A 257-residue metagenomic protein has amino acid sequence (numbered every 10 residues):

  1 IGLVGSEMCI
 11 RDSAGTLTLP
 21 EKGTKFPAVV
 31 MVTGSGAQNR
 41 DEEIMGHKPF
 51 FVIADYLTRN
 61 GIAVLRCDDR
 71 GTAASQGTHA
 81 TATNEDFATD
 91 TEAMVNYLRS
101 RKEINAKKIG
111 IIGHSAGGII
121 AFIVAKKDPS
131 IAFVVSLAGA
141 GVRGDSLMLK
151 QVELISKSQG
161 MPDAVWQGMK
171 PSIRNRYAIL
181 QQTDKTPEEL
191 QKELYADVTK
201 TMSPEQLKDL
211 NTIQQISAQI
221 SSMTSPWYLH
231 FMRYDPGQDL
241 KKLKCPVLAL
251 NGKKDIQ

Functional and structural regions predicted by a protein language model:
I1-G5, I10: Single conserved hydrophobic/aromatic residue that forms the stacking wall/gate of nucleotide- or nucleobase-binding
K25-S35: Short beta-strand element of the alpha/beta-hydrolase
N39-V52, D69: The serine-hydrolase catalytic nucleophile loop
V52-A74: Conserved alpha/beta-hydrolase
T81-K102: Alpha/beta-hydrolase active-site loop
E103-S115: Alpha/beta-hydrolase fold nucleophile elbow
L137-K241: Accessory cap/linker subdomain of secreted extracellular hydrolases
L243, A249-N251: Short beta-strand/loop motif that positions the catalytic acidic residue of the alpha/beta-hydrolase fold
